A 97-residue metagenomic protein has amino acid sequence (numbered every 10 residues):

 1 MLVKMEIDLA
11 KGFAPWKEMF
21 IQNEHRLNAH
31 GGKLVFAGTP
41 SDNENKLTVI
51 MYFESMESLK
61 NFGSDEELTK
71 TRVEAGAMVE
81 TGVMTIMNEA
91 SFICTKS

Functional and structural regions predicted by a protein language model:
L2-D8, F36-D65: Short, well-ordered beta-strand segments in beta-rich or mixed alpha/beta enzyme and ligand-binding folds
D8-E18: Short, surface-exposed ligand-recognition loops at beta-strand->loop->(often short) alpha-helix junctions that present
K11-F13, S55-E57, A90: Residues that cap or initiate secondary-structure elements
I21-L34, E54-I86: An amphipathic, aromatic/His-enriched active-site/gating alpha helix that lines ligand/cofactor pockets
S41, A75, S91: Residue-level detector of flexible, active-site-proximal loop/helix-junction positions within diverse enzyme catalytic
D42-E44, T85-N88: Short alpha-helical linear motifs
M87-S97: Short, low-order "capping/linker" segments at domain edges
